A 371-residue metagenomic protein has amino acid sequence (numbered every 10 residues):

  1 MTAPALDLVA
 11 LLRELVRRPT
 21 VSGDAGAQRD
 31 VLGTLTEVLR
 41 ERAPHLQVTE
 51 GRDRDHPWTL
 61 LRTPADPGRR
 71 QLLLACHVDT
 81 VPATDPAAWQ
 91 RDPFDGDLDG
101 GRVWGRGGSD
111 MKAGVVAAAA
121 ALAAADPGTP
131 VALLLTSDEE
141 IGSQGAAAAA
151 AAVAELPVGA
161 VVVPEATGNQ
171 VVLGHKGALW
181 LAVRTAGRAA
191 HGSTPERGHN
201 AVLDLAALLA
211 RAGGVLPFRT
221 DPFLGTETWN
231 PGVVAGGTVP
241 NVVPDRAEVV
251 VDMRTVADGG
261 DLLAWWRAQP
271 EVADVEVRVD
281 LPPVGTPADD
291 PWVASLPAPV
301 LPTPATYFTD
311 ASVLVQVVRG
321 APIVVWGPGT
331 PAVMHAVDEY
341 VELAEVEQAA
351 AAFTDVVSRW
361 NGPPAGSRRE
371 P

Functional and structural regions predicted by a protein language model:
M1-P86, R246-D252, L263-A268, L343-E347 (+1 more regions): N-terminal helical capping/dimerization or prosegment-like subdomains of hydrolases acting on amide or phosphate bonds
T2-A3, A10, T20, T49-R52 (+3 more regions): Metal-dependent amide/peptide-bond hydrolase catalytic core, centered on the "pita-bread" metallohydrolase fold
E37, A147-A151, A294, S312-V313: Active-site phosphate/pyrophosphate- and oxyanion-stabilizing loops and adjacent acidic/basic residues in soluble
T59-T63, L98-G105, V272-V275: Generic recognition of long tandem-repeat/solenoid scaffolds
Q71-L135, V337: Active-site metal-coordination/substrate-binding segment of hydrolases, especially metallo-dependent peptidases
Q71-L73, V103, P157-V163, W180-A182 (+1 more regions): Short glycine-aspartate micro-motif
A83-D99, V158, L173-R184, V324: Acidic-glycine-rich active-site phosphate/pyrophosphate-binding loop
M111-W180: Acidic/histidine-rich catalytic neighborhood of metal-dependent amide-processing enzymes
